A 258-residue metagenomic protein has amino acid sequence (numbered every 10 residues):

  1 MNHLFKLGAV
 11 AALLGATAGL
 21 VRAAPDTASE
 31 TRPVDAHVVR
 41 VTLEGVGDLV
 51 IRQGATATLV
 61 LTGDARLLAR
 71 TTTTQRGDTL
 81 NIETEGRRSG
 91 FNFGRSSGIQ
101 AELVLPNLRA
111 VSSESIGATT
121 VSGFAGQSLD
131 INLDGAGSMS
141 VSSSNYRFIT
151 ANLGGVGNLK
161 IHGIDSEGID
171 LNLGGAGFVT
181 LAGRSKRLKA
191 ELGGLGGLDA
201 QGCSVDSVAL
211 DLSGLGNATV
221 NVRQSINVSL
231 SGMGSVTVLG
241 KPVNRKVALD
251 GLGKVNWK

Functional and structural regions predicted by a protein language model:
N2-A9, G19-D134, S140-N152, H162-I169 (+3 more regions): Acidic (Asp/Glu) and glycine-rich low-complexity loops/linkers that are typically intrinsically disordered
A12-G15: Repetitive helical segments and hydrophobic/amphipathic motifs
G157-L159, G174-T180: Eukaryotic tandem repeat interaction scaffolds
L210: Conserved mixed alpha/beta core segments that line enzyme active sites in large multi-domain catalysts
G216-K258: Long hydrophobic alpha-helical segments typical of transmembrane helices together with their membrane-interfacial
